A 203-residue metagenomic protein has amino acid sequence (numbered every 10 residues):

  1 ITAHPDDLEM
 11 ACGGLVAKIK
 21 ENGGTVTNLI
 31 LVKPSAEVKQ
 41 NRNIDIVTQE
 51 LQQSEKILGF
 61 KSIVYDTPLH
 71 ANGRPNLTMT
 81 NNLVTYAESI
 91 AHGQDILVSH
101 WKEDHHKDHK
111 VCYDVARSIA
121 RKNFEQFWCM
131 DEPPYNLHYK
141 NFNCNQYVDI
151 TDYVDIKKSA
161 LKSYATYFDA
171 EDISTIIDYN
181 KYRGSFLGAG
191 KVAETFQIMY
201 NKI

Functional and structural regions predicted by a protein language model:
I1, L15-K18, N22, R42-D45 (+2 more regions): Metal-dependent de-N-acetylase/amidase catalytic core
I1-P5, E9-R42: ATP-dependent adenylation/pyrophosphate-handling site
D6, P34, P68, K102-D104 (+1 more regions): Catalytic metal-binding/acid-base residues of hydrolase active sites
G24-N28, K61, E125-Q126: Residues at the starts of beta-strands that form the adenosine-phosphate
L29-L31, Y65, S99, M130: Short glycine/serine/threonine-enriched helix-capping/active-site loop that flanks the nucleotide-sugar donor pocket
L31, K56-A71: A conserved beta-strand->alpha-helix junction
T48-L51: Generic hydrophobic, amphipathic alpha-helix propensity
